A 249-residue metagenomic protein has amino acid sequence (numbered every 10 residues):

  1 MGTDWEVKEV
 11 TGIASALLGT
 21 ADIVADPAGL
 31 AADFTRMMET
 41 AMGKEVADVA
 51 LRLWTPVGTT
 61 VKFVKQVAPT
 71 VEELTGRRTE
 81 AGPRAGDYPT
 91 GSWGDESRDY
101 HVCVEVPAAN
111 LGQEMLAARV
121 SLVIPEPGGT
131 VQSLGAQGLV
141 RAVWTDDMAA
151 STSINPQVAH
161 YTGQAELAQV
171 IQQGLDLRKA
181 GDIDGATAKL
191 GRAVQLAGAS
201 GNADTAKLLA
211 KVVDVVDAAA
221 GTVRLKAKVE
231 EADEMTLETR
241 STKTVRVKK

Functional and structural regions predicted by a protein language model:
M1, D26-G29, G135, S151: General structural signal for secondary-structure boundaries
T3-P127: Acidic, polar loop-rich interaction surfaces within structured domains
V104-K249: Long, acidic serine/threonine- and proline-rich intrinsically disordered regions
